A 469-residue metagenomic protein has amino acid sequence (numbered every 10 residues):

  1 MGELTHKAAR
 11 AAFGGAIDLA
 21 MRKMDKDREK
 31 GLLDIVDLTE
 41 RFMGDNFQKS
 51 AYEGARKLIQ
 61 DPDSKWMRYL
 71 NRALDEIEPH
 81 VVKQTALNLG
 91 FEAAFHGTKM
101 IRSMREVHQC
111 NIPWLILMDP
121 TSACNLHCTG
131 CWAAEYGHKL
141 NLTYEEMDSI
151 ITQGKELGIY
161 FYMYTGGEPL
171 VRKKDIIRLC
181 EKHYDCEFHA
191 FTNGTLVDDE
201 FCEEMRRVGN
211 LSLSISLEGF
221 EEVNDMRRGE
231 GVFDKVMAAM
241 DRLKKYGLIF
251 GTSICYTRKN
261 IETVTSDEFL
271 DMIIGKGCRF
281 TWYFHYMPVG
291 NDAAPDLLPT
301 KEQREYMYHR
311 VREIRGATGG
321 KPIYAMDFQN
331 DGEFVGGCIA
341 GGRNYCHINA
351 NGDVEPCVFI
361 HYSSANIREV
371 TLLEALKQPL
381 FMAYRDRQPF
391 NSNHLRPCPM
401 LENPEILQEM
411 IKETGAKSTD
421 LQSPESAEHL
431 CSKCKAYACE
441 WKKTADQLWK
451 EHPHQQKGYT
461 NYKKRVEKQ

Functional and structural regions predicted by a protein language model:
M1-A16, A20-K23, D27-I35, T39-F42 (+3 more regions): Flexible mid-to-C-terminal extensions adjoining Fe-S/redox cofactors in radical SAM and related proteins
M1-E53, K57, D225-G341, N349-N351 (+3 more regions): Radical SAM enzyme [4Fe-4S]-AdoMet core and its adjacent flexible, acidic and glycine-rich loops/tails across
L32-E200: Conserved alpha-helical substructure of the radical SAM core
E92-P113, Y324-F328, G332, N366-M382: Short, charged low-complexity linear segments at domain edges
C124, C128-C131, C338, G352 (+2 more regions): Short cysteine clusters
A134-H138, F220-V223, P288-N291: A short, flexible beta-alpha/helix-coil linker loop
Y144-Y164, L170-F284: Radical SAM/AdoMet-radical enzyme domain recognition
